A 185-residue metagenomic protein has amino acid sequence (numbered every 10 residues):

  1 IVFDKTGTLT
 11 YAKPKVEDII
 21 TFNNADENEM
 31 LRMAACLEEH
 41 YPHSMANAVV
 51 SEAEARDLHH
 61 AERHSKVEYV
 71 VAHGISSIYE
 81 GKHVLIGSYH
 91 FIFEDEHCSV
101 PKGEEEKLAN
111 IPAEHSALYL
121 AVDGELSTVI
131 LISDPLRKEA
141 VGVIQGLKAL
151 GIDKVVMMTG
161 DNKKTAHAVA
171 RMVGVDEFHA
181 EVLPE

Functional and structural regions predicted by a protein language model:
I1-T10, P14-E185: Cytosolic catalytic headpiece
